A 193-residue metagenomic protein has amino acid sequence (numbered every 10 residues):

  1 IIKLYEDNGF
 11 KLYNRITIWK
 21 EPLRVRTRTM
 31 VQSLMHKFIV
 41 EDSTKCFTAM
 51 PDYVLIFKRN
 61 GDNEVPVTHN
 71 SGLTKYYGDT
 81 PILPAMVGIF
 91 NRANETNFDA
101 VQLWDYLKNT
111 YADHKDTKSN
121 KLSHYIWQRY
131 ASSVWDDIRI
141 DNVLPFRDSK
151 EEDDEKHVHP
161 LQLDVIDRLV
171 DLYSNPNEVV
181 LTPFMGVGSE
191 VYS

Functional and structural regions predicted by a protein language model:
I1-S193: Core catalytic lobe of class I
